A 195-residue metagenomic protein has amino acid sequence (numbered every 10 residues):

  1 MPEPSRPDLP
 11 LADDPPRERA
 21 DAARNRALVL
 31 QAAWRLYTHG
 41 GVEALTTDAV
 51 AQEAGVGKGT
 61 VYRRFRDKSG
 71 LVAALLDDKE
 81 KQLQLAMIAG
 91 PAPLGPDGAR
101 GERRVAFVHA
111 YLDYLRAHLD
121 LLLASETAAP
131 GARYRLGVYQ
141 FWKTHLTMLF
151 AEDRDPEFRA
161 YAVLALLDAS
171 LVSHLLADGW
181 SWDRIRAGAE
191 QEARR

Functional and structural regions predicted by a protein language model:
M1-D13, T144-L166, V172-R195: C-terminal peripheral helix-coil segments that are non-catalytic and often amphipathic
M1-G40, A44-E53, G70-A73: Basic, helix-initiating cap at the start of DNA-binding domains
T46, D120-E126, L175-L176: Short, hydrophobic secondary-structure boundary micro-motifs
A54-F65: Short hydrophobic/aromatic patch on the recognition helix
A74, M87-A117: Hydrophobic alpha-helical connector segments
D77-Q84: Short, basic, alpha-helical segments at the C-terminal edge of helix-turn-helix-like DNA-binding modules
Q84, V105-A117, E126-A162, W180-A187: Amphipathic alpha-helical packing segments from all-alpha helical-bundle domains
